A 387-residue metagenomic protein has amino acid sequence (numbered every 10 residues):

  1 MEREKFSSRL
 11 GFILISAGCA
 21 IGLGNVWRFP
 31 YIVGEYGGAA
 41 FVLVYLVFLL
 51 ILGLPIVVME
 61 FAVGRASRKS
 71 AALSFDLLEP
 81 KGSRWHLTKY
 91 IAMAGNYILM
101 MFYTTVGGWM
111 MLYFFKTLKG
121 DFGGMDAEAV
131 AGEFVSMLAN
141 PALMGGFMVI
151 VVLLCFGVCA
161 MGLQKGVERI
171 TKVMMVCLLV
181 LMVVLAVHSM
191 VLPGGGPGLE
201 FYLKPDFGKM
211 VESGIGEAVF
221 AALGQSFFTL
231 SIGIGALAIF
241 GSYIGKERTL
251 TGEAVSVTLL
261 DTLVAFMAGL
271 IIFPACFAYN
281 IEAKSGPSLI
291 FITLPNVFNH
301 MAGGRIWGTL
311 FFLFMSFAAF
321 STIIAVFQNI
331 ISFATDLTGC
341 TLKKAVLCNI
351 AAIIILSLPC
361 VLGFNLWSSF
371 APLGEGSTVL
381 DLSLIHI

Functional and structural regions predicted by a protein language model:
M1-W27, I56-F61, R65-Y90, G245-T249: Membrane-interface "cap" regions at the ends of multi-pass membrane proteins
E2, F6, E168, K172-F320 (+2 more regions): Membrane-embedded translocation segments of transport machinery
R3, I32-Y36, A71-I91, T105-A160 (+4 more regions): Inter-helical loop and helix-membrane interface segments of multi-pass membrane transporters/permeases
E4, V33-M59, L143-M144: Extracellular loop-to-transmembrane helix junctions
K5, G11-I13, C19, P141 (+5 more regions): Loop-to-transmembrane helix boundary motifs in multi-pass membrane proteins
G11-F48, G235-G241, G252-V255, L259-L260 (+1 more regions): Transmembrane helix-boundary motif of multi-pass solute transporters/channels
I32-Y36, R84-M100, V135-A139, I150-M174 (+3 more regions): Membrane-water interface regions at transmembrane-helix termini and the short interhelical loops of multi-pass membrane
I385-I387: Conserved small/polar residues in nucleotide/adenosyl-binding loops
